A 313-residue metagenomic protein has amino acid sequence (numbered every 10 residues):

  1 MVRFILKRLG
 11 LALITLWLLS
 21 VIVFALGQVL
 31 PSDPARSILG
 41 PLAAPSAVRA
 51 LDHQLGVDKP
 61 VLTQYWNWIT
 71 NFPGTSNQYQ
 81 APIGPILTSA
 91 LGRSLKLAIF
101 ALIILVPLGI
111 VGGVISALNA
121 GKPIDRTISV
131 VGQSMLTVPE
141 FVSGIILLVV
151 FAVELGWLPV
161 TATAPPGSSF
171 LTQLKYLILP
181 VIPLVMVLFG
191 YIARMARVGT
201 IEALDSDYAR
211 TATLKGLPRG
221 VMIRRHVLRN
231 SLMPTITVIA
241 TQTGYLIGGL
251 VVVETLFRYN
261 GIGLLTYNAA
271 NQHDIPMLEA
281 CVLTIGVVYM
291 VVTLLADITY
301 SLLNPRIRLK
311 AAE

Functional and structural regions predicted by a protein language model:
V2-R3, L13, P85-D125, E140 (+1 more regions): Alpha-helical transmembrane segments of integral membrane proteins, especially multi-pass inner/plasma-membrane
L6-A12, L16: N-terminal signal-anchor/signal peptide hydrophobic helix marking the start of the first transmembrane segment
T15-W66, L155-Y176: Hydrophobic alpha-helical transmembrane segments of membrane transport/permease proteins and related membrane-embedded
L16-V21, Q133-I146, I239-G244: Hydrophobic alpha-helical membrane-insertion segments
V23, G27, P31, A35 (+7 more regions): Membrane-water interface at transmembrane helix exits
K59-Y65, Y79-Q80, G261-I262: Extracytoplasmic catalytic/substrate-binding loops of multi-pass membrane glycan-assembly enzymes
P73, S129-R194: Membrane-water interface segments at transmembrane-helix boundaries in multipass membrane proteins
P73-A90: Membrane-helix entry/capping segments
